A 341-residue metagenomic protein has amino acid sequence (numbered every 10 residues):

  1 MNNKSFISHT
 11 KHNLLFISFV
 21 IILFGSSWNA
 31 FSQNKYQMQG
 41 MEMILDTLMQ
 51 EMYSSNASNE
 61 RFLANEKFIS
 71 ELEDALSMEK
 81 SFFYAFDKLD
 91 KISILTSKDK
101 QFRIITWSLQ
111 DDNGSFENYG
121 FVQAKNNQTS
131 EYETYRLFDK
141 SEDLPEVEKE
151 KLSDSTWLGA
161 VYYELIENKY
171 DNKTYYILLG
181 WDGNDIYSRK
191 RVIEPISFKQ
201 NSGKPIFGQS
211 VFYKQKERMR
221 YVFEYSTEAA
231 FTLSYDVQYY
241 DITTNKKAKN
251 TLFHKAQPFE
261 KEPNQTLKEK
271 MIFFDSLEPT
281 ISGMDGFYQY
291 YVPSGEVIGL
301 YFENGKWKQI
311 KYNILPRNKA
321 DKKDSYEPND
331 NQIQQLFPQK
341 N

Functional and structural regions predicted by a protein language model:
M1-I44: Bacterial Sec-dependent N-terminal signal peptides
Q33-I104, S108: Start-of-domain marker
K88-S153, Q257: Active-site acidic/histidine clusters and adjacent loop/turn architecture that either coordinate catalytic ions
Q101-S108, T174-D182, K270-S276: Short beta-strand elements that form the blades of beta-propeller/WD-repeat-like and other beta-sheet-rich scaffold
N118-N127, V192-Q200, V292-N304: Beta-propeller blade signature
Y132-K140, P205-Q215, Q309-L315: Beta-propeller fold detector
E148-W157, V161-Y170, N184, P205-F302: Short aromatic loop motif centered on NTY/YTY
M271-N341: A cross-kingdom marker for long, charged
